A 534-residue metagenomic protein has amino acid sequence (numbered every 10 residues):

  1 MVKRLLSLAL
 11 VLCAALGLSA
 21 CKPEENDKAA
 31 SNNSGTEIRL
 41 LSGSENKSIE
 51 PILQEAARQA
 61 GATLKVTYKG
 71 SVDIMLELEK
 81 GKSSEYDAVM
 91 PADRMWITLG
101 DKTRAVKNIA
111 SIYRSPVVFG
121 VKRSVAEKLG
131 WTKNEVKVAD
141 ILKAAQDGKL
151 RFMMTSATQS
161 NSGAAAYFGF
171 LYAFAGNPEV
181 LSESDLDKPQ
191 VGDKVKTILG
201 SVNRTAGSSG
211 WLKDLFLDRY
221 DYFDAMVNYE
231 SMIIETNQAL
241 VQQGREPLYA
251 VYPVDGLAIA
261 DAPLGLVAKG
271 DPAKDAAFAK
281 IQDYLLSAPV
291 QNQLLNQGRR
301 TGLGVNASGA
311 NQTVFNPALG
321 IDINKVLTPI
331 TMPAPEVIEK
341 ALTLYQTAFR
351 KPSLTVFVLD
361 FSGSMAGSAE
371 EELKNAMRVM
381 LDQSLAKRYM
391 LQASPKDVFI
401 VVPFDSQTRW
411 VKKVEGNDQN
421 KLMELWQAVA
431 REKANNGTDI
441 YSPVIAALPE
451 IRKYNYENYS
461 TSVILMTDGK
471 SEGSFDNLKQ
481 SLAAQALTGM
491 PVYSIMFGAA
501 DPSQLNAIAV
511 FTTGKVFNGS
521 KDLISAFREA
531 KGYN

Functional and structural regions predicted by a protein language model:
G17-A20: C-terminal motif of bacterial Sec signal peptides marking the signal peptidase cleavage site
P23-N26, L303-V356, G363-E371: Acidic, polar low-complexity linker/tail segments
E24-Q159: N-terminal segment of the mature folded domain
S111-F119, G192-L199, A206, Q243-G270 (+1 more regions): Periplasmic-binding protein-like
P178-Y252: Ligand-binding pocket segment of bilobal, Venus flytrap-like solute-binding proteins
R245, T467-N518, R528-A530: VWA/integrin I-like adhesion module and closely mimicked acidic/polar interface patches used
R350-E415, P443-V444, S462-M466, A500: Von Willebrand factor
R409-V411, N420-T461, S494-Q504, S525-A526: Von Willebrand factor
